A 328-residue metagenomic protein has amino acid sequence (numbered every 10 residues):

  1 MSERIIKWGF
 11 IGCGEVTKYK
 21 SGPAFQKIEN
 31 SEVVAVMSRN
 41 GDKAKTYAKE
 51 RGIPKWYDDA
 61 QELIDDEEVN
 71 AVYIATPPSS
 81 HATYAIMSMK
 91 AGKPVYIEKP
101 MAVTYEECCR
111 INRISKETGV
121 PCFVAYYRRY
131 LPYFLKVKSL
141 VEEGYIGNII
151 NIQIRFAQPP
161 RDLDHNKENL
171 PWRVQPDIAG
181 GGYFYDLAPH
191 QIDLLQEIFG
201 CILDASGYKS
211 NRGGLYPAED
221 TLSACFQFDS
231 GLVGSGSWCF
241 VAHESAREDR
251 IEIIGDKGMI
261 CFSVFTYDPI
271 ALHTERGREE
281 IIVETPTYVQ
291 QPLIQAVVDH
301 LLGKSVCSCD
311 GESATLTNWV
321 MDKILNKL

Functional and structural regions predicted by a protein language model:
M1-I5, S31, A71-I74, C109 (+2 more regions): C-terminal helix-rich "cap/oligomerization" subdomain common to oxidoreductases
M1-R51: N-terminal Rossmann-like dinucleotide-binding module
T17, Y57, I97, C122-V124 (+2 more regions): Hydrophobic residues in well-ordered beta-strands that form the structural core
R51-I114: Beta-loop-alpha module in the N-terminal Rossmann-like domain of NAD(P)-dependent dehydrogenases, especially those
C109-Y127, N148-I150: Rossmann-fold dehydrogenase core element
Y127, D249-W319: C-terminal glycine/acidic-rich active-site capping loop/insertion
R128-Y208, R212-L215: Predominantly a Rossmann-like dinucleotide-binding segment in NAD(P)-dependent oxidoreductases
D186, I192-Y267, I294-K304: Contiguous beta-strand/loop segments that form the cofactor/metal-binding neighborhood of enzyme cores
